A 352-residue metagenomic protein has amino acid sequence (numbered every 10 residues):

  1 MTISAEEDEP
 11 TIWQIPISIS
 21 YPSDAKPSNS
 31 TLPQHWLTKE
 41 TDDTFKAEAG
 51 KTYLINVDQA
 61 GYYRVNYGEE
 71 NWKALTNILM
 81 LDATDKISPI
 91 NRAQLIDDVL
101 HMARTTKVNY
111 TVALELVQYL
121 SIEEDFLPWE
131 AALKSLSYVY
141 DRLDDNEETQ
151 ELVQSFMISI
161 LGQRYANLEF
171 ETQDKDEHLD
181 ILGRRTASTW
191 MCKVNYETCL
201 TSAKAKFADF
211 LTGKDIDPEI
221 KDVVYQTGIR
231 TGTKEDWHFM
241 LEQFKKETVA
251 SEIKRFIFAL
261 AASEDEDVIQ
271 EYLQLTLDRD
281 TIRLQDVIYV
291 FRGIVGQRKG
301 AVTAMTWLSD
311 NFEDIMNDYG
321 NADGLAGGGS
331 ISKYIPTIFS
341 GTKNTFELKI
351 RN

Functional and structural regions predicted by a protein language model:
T2-E6: Short amphipathic, basic-aromatic surface patches that mediate peripheral association with negatively charged
E7-T11, S20-L37, T41-N352: Long, ordered, helix-rich scaffold segments
Q14: Extracellular structured ligand-interaction cores
